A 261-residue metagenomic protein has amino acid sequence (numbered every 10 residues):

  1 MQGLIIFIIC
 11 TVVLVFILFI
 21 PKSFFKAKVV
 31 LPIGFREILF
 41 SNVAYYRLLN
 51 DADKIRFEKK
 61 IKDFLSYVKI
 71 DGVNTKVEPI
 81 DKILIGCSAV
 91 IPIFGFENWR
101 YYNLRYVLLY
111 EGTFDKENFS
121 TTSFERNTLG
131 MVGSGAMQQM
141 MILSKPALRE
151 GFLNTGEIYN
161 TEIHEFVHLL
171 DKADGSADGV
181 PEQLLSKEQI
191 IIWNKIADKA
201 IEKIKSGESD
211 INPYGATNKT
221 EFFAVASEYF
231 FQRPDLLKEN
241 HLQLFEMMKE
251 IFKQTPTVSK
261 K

Functional and structural regions predicted by a protein language model:
M1-K28: N-terminal signal-anchor transmembrane alpha helix of single-pass membrane proteins, serving as the membrane-anchoring
Q2, G86-W99, G112-L153, S176-K261: Metalloprotease/metallohydrolase-associated module, dominated by Zn2+-dependent proteases
I17, F35, R149-E150: Hydrophobic alpha-helical segments, principally membrane-spanning helices and signal/leader peptides
I20-M131, L244-M247, I251-Q254: A metal-dependent hydrolase signature that marks the N-terminal structural subdomain at the beginning of catalytic folds
N50, E157-D174, A224: Active-site recognition of the HExxH zinc-binding catalytic motif
F57, T155-Y159, T220: Hydrophobic (often cysteine-bearing) scaffold residues that line and stabilize catalytic clefts of nucleotide/cofactor
R105-Y106, Q139-M141, Y159: Generic beta-strand structural signal
